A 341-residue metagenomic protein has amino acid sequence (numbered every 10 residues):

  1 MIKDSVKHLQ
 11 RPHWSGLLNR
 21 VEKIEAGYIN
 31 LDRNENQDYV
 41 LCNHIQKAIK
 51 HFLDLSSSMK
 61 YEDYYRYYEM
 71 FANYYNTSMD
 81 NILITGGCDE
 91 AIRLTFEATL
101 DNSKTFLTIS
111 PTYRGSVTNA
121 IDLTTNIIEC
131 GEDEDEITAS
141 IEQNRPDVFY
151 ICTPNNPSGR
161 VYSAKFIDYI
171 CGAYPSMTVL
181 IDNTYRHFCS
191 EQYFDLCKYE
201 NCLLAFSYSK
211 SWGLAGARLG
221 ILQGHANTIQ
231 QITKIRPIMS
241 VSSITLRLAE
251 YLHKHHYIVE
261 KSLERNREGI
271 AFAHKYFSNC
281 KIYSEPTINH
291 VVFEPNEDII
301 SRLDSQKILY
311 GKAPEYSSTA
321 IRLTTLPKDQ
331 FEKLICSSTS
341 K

Functional and structural regions predicted by a protein language model:
M1-M59, N73, R145: N-terminal "arm"/small-domain region of PLP-dependent enzymes with the aminotransferase-like
D32, G224, V292-P295, D304-K341: Conserved PLP-binding active-site segment of the aspartate aminotransferase-like
L41, C202-Y276, K281-Y283: PLP-dependent aminotransferase class I/II
L55-Y174, Y185-E200: Conserved core of the PLP fold type I
Y65, G216, T287-I288, Y316-T319: Short acidic/glycine-enriched loop/turn segments that link adjacent beta-strands
D80-I82, L204, N279-I282, K307-A313: A short linear hydrophobic-aromatic micro-motif
I181-D182: Hydrophobic residues in beta-strands of the RecA-like P-loop NTPase core, especially within AAA+ ATPase
R267, S278-K307, T325: Conserved PLP-binding catalytic core of the aspartate aminotransferase-like
